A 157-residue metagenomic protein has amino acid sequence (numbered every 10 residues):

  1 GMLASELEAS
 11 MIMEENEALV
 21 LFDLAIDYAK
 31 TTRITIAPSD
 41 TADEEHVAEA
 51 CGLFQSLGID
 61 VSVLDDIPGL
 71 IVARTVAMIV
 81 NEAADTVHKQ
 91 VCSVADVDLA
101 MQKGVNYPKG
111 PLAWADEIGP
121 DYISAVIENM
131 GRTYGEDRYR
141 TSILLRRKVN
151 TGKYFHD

Functional and structural regions predicted by a protein language model:
G1-I67, R74-M78, E82-D157: NAD(P)-dependent Rossmann-like dehydrogenase/reductase catalytic/cofactor-binding core
